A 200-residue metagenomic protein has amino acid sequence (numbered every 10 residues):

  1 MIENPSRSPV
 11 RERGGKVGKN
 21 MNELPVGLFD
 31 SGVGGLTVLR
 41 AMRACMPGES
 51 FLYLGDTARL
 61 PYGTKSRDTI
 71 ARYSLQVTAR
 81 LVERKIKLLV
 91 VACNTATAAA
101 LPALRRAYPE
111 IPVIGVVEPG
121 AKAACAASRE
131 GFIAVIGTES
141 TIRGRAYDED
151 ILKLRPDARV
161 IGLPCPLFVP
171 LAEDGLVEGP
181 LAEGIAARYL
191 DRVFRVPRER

Functional and structural regions predicted by a protein language model:
M1-G18: Intrinsic disorder/low-complexity segments
G18-R200: Non-catalytic structural scaffold of enzyme domains
